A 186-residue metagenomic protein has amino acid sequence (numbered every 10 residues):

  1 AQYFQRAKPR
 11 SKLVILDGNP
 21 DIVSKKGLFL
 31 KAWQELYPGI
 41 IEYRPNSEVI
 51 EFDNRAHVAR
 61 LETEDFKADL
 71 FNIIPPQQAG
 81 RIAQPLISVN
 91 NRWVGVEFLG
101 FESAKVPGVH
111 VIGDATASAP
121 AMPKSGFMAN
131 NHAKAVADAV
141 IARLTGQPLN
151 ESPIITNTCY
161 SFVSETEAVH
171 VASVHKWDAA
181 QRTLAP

Functional and structural regions predicted by a protein language model:
A1: Glycine/serine-rich phosphate-binding loop and adjoining beta1-alpha1 elements at the start of nucleotide-handling
F4-R92, P148: A Rossmann-like FAD-binding core segment of flavoenzymes
Q5, G100-E102, E151: Short secondary-structure boundary/capping segments
R10, V106-P107, I155: A structure-centric signal for secondary-structure junctions around beta-strands
V49-F52, F101, S161: A structural signal for short hydrophobic beta-strand segments in well-ordered beta-sheet cores
D65-N130: FAD-site-proximal beta/loop scaffold in flavoenzymes
G126-L144: An active-site-proximal "capping" alpha-helix that borders the catalytic cofactor pocket
V140-P186: C-terminal, flexible cofactor-proximal segment of oxidoreductases
